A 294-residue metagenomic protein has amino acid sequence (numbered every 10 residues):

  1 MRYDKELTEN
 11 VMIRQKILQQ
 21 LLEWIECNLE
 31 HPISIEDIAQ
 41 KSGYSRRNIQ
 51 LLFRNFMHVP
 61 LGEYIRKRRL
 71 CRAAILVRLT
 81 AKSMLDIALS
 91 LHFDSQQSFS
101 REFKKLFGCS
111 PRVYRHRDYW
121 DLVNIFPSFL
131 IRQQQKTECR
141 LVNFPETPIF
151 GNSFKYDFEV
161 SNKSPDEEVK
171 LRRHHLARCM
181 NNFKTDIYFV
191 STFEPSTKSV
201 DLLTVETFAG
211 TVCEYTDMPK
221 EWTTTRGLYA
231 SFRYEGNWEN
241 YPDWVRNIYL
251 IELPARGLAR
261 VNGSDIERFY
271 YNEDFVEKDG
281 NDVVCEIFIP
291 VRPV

Functional and structural regions predicted by a protein language model:
M1-K16, R292-V294: Short, Lys/Arg-enriched, disordered terminal segments
R2-T8, P32-I65, A88-S110: Basic/polar phosphate-binding segments, predominantly the helix-turn-helix DNA-binding elements of transcriptional
I13-L21, M57, R66-R69: N-terminal positioning helix adjacent to the helix-turn-helix/winged-helix DNA-binding module
Q19-I33, F53, A74-S83, F103: Basic, amphipathic alpha-helical hairpins
I25, I49, I248: Conserved hydrophobic/aromatic pocket- or pore-lining residues that grip, position, or stack substrates in active sites
C71, I75-R78, S83, L89-V294: A solvent-exposed interaction/effector surface
